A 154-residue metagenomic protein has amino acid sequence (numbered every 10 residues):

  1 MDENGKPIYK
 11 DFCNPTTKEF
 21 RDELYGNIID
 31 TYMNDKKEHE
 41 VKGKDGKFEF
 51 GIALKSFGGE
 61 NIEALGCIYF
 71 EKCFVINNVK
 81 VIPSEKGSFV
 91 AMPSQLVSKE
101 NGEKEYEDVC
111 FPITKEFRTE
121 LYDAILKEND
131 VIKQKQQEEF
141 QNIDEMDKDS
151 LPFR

Functional and structural regions predicted by a protein language model:
M1-R154: Single-stranded nucleic acid-binding surfaces, predominantly the OB-fold ssDNA-binding core
